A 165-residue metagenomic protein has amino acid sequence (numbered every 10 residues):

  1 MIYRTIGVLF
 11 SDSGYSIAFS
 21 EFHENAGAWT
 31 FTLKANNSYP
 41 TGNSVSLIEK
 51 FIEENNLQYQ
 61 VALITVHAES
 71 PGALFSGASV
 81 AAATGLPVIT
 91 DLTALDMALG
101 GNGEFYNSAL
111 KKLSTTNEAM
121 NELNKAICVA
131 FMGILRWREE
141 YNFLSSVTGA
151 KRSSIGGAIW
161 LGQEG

Functional and structural regions predicted by a protein language model:
M1-G165: Short acidic/glycine-rich loops and adjacent helix/strand connectors that line catalytic pockets where negatively
